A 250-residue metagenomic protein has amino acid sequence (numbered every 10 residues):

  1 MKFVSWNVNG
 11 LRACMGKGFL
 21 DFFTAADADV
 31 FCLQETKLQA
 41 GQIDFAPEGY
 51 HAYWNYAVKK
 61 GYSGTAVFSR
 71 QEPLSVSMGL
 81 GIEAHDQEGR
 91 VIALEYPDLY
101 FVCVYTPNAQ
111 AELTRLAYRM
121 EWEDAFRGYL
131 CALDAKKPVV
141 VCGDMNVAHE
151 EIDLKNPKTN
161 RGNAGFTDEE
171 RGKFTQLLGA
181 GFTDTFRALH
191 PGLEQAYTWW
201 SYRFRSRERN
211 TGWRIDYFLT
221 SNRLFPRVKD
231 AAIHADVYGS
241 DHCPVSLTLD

Functional and structural regions predicted by a protein language model:
M1-N9, D98-Q110, C142: Active-site-proximal beta-strand elements of phosphoester/diester hydrolases
M1-P47, H51, A57-Y62, M78 (+1 more regions): N-terminal, active-site-proximal structural segment of metallo-dependent hydrolase catalytic domains
N7, F23-G41, F101, L130-E151 (+4 more regions): Active-site beta-strand/loop signature of hydrolases that rely on acidic residues for catalysis
K37, Q42-A109: Structured beta-strand-rich core segments of catalytic domains in phosphoester-bond hydrolases
H51, W122-T211, I215: Metal-dependent phosphoesterases centered on the DNase I-like endonuclease/exonuclease/phosphatase
K60-S75, F204-P226: Conserved beta strand-loop-helix elements of the APE1-like EEP
G81-I82, P107-E123, K158-N163: Surface-exposed cleft-lining segments at the edges of enzyme active sites
A232-D250: Surface polyanion/phosphate-binding segment centered on an Asp-His-Pro turn
